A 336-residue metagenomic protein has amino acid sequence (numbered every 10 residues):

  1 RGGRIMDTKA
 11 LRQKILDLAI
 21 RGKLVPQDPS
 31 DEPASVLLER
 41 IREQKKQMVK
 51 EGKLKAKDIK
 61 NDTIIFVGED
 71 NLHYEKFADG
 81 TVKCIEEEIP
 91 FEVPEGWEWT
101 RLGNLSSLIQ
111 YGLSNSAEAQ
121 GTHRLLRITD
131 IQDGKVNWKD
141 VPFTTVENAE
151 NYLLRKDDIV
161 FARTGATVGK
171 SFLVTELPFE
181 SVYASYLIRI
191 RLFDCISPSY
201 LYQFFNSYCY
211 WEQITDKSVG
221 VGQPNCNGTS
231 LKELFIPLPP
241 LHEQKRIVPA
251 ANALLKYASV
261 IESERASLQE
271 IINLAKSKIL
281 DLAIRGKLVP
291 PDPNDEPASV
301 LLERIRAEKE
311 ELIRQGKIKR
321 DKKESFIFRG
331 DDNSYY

Functional and structural regions predicted by a protein language model:
R1, I20, E98, L201 (+1 more regions): Amphipathic alpha-helical segments
R1-P29, S35, I64-I65, V260-N294 (+3 more regions): Short amphipathic coiled-coil heptad-repeat segments
I5, K14, K23, K83-Y111 (+8 more regions): Non-catalytic DNA-recognition/assembly elements of restriction-modification systems
D7-T8, N115-E118, C226, L238-P239 (+2 more regions): Replace "in large, NTP-powered and nucleic-acid-processing enzymes" with "in large, NTP-powered factors and other
P33-E92, P297-Y336: Phosphate/adenylate-binding "loop-and-lid" substructures adjacent to NTP/NAD/dNTP-binding pockets in NTP-dependent
K83-E88, G103-N115, T129-K156, E176 (+1 more regions): Sequence-specific dsDNA recognition surfaces
L113, I131-F143, I159-A162, A166-Y183 (+2 more regions): Short, ligand-facing micro-motifs at secondary-structure edges
E180-I188, S199, V219-L241: A short glycine-rich beta-alpha junction/loop motif
